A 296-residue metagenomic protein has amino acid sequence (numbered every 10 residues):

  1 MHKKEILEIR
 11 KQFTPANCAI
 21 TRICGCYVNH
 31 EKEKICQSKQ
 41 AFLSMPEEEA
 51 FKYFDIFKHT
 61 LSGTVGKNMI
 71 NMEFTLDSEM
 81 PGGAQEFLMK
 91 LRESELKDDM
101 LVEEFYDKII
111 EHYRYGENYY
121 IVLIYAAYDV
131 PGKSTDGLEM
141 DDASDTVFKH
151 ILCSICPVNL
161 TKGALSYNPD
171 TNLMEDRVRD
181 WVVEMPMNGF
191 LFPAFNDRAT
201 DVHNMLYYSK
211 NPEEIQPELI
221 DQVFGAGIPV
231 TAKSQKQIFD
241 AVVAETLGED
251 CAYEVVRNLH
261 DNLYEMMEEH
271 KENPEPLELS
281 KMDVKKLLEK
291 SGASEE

Functional and structural regions predicted by a protein language model:
L7-R10: Post-signal/leader-peptide non-cytosolic segments of secretory proteins
Q12-S294: Long, hydrophobic alpha/beta structural blocks
